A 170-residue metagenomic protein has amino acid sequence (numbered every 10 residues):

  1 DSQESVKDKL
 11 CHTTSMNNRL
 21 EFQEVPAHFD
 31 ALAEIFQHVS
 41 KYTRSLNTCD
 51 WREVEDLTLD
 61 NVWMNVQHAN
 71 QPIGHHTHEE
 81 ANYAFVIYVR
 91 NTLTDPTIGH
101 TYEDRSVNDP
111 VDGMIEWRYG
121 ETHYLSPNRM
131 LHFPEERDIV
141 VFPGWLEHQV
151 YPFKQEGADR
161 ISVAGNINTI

Functional and structural regions predicted by a protein language model:
D1-E53, N70-I73: Non-heme Fe(II)/2-oxoglutarate
C49-D50, V54-V62, F85: Hydrophobic, well-structured mid-protein blocks that either form specific transmembrane helices
D50, F153-K154: Beta-sandwich strand segments
N61-V141, Y151, A158-D159: Catalytic core of non-heme Fe(II) oxygenases with the double-stranded beta-helix
A84, A164-G165: Active-site-flanking beta-strand signature of metal-NTP-handling nucleotidyl enzymes and homologous cyclase-like
N166-I170: Double-stranded beta-helix
